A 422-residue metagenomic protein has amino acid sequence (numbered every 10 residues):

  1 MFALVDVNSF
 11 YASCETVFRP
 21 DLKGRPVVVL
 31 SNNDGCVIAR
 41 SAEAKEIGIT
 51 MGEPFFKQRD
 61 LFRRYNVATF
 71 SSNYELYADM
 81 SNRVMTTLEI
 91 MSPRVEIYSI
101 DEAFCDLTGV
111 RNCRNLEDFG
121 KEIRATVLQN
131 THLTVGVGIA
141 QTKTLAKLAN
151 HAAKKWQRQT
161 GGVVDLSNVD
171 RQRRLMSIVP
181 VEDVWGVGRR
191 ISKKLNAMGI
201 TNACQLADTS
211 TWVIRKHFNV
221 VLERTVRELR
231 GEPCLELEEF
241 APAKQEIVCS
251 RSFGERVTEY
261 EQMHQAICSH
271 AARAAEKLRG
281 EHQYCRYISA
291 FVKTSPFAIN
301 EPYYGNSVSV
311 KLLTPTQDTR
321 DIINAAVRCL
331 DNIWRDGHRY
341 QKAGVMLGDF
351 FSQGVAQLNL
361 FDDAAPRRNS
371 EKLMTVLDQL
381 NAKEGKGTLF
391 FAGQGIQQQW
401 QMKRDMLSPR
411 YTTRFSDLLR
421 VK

Functional and structural regions predicted by a protein language model:
M1-R227, E236-L237, A365-K422: Gly/Gly-Pro- and Ser/Thr-rich, intrinsically disordered tail segments characteristic of DNA damage-repair and tolerance
F10, N33-C36, S295-A298, F350-G354: Short, charged/polar surface micro-motifs in flexible loops or helix N-caps
K23-R25, L133, Y284-I288, N306-V308 (+2 more regions): A generic structural signal for short beta-strands and their flanking turns/coil linkers
Y98-E102, A140-K143, Q283-Y287, H338-K342: Short Gly/Ser/Thr- and Asp/Glu-enriched loop/turn motifs at secondary-structure junctions
A103-G109, S307-L313, Q357-D362: Short, hydrophobic beta-strand segments
N112-R114, I299, S352-L358: Short, charged/polar, Gly/Pro-enriched secondary-structure boundary elements
D183, K193-R339: DNA-contacting surface of Y-family translesion DNA polymerases
V327-K383, G387: C-terminal hydrophobic structural anchor segments that stabilize assembly/packing rather than catalytic chemistry
